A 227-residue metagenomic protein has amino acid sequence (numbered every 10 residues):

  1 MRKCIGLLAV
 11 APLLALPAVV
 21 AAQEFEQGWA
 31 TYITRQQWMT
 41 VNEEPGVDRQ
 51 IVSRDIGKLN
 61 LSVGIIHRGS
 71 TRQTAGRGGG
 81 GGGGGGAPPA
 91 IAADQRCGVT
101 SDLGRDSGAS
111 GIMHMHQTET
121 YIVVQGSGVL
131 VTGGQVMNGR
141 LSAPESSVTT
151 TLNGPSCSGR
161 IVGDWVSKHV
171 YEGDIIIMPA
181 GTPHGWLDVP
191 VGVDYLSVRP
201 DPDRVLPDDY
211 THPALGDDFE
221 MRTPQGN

Functional and structural regions predicted by a protein language model:
M1-L8: Bacterial N-terminal signal peptides that target proteins for export
L8-P17: Bacterial N-terminal signal peptides
V20-M113, Y210-L215, E220-N227: A short, N-terminal "cap"/entry segment at the start of jelly-roll beta-barrel domains of the cupin/DSBH fold
S110-M113, E119-I122, S167-K168, I175-I176: His/acidic/aromatic-lined binding-pocket segments of jelly-roll/cupin-type domains and related regulatory beta-sandwich
H114-G134, E145-S158: Short, conserved beta-strand element in jelly-roll/cupin
I161-W165: Short alpha-helix capping/helix-loop boundary micro-motifs
K168-P190: Conserved metal-binding segment of the jelly-roll/cupin
V191-D209: A short hydrophobic beta-strand segment most commonly corresponding to one strand of the jelly-roll/cupin
